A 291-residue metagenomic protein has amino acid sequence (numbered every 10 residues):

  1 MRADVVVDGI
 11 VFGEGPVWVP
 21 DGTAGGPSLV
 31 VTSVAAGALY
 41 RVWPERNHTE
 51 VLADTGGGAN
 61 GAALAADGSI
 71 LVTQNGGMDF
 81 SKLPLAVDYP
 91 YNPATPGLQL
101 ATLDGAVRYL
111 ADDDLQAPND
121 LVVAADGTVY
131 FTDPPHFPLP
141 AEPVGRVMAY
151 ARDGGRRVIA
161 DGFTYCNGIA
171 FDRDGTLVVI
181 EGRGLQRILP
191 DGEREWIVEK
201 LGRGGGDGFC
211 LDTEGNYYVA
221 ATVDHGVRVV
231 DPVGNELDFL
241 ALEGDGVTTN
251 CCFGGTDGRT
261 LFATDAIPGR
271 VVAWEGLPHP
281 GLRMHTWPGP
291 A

Functional and structural regions predicted by a protein language model:
M1-A291: Sequence-structural signature of mature extracellular/luminal beta-sheet repeat domains, prominently beta-propellers
